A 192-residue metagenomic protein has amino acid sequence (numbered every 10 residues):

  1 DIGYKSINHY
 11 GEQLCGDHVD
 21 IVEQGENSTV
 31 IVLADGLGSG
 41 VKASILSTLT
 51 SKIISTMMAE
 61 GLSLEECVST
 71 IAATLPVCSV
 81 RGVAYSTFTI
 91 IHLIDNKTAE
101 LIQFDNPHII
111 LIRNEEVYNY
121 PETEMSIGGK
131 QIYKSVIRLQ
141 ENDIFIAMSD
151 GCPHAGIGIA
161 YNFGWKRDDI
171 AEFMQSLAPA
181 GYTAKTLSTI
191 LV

Functional and structural regions predicted by a protein language model:
D1-L14: Regulatory cytosolic signal-relay segments
E12-E26, N119-I157: Acidic loop->beta-strand submotif enriched in PP2C/PPM serine/threonine phosphatases
V22-T29, S39-I45: N-terminal glycine-rich anion-binding loops that anchor highly charged ligand groups
V32, Q103, F145-A147: Residue-level marker for buried hydrophobic side chains located in beta-strands that build the well-ordered beta-sheet
S39-E60, I144-L191: Active-site-proximal, acidic helix/loop segment immediately C-terminal to a metal-coordinating Asp/Glu
I45-N114, I132-Y133, A180-V192: Catalytic core of PPM/PP2C metal-dependent serine/threonine phosphatase domains
K97, H108-L139, F145, W165-G181: Small-residue (GG/TT-enriched) beta-loop-alpha framework at ligand/catalytic clefts
